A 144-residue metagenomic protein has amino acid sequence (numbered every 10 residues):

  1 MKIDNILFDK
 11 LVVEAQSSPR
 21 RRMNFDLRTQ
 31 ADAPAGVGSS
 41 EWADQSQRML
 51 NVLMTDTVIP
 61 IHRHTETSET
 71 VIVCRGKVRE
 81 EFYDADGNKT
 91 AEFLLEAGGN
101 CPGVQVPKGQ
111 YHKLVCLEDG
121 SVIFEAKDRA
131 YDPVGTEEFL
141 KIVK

Functional and structural regions predicted by a protein language model:
M1-Q45, A91-E96: A short, N-terminal "cap"/entry segment at the start of jelly-roll beta-barrel domains of the cupin/DSBH fold
M49-E66: Conserved short histidine dyad/triad with adjacent acidic residue
L50, T70, K113-L114: Short, surface-exposed charged micro-motifs
P60-H62, E80-F82, G103-V106, H112-L117 (+1 more regions): Short beta-strand His + acidic residue motifs that chelate non-heme Fe in jelly-roll/DSBH and cupin folds
E66-D86: Glycine- and acidic-residue-biased ligand/ion/polar-headgroup-sensing regions
G87-L94, G98, Y111-K144: Double-stranded beta-helix
